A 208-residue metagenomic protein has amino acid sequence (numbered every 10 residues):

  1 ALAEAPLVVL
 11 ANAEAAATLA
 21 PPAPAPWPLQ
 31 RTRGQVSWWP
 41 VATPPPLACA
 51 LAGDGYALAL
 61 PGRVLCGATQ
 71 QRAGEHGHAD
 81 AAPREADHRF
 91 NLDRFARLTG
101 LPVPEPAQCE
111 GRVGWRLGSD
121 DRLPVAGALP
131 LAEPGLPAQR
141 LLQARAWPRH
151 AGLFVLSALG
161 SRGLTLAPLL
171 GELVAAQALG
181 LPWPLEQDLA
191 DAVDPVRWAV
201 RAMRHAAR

Functional and structural regions predicted by a protein language model:
A1, C66, F154-L156: Generic recognition of long tandem-repeat/solenoid scaffolds
L2-L51, A81-E85, L101-V103: Central helical "cap/lid" subdomain
N12-E14, T69, R112, A158-L159: Short, well-ordered beta-to-alpha junction loops that form the rim of enzyme active sites and present histidine/acidic
A16-A17, R72, L131, S161: Surface-exposed, flexible loop/turn segments at secondary-structure boundaries
L19-P22, E75-G77, T165: Short glycine-/acidic-enriched loop or helix-start segments at secondary-structure transitions that form or flank
P26, P44-A151: Active-site lid/adjacent beta-loop-alpha segment flanking the redox-cofactor pocket in flavoenzymes
P104-R208: C-terminal catalytic lobe of FAD-dependent flavoproteins
